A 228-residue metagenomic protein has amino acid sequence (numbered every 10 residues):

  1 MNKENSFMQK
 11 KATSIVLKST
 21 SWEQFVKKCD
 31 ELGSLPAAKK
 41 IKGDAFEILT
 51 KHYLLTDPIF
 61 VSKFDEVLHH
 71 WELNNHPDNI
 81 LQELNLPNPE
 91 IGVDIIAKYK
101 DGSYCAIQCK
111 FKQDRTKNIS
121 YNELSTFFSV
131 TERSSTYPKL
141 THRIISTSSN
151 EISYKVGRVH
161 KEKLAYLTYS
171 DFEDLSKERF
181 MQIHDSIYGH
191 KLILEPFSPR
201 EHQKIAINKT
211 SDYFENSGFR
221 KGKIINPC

Functional and structural regions predicted by a protein language model:
M1, E195, K223-I225: Intrinsically disordered, charged low-complexity linkers and terminal tails that flank or connect structured domains
M1-S62, H70-H76, S186: Interdomain/boundary linker segments immediately adjacent to catalytic/signaling cores
K42-Y137: Catalytic centers of nucleases
F128-K163: Nucleic-acid nuclease catalytic cores
K155-E195: Charged, structured surface patches that assemble and position nucleic-acid processing machinery
F197-E201: Short helix-coil-helix linker/hinge
I205-G218: Pre-Walker A adenine-sensing motif
N216-C228: Walker A/P-loop
